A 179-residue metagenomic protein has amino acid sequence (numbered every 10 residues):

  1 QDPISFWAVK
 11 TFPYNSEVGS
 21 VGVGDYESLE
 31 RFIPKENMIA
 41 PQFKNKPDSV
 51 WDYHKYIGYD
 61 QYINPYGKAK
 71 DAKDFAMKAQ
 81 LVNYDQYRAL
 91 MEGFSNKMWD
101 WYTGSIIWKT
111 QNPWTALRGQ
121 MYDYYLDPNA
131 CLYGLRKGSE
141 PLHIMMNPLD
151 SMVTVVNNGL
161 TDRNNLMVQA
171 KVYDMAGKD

Functional and structural regions predicted by a protein language model:
D2-N164: Substrate-binding clefts and catalytic carboxylate motifs of secreted carbohydrate-active enzymes
N164-D179: Intrinsically disordered, low-complexity Pro/Gly/Ser/Thr-rich segments with frequent PxxP/GP/PP motifs and embedded
